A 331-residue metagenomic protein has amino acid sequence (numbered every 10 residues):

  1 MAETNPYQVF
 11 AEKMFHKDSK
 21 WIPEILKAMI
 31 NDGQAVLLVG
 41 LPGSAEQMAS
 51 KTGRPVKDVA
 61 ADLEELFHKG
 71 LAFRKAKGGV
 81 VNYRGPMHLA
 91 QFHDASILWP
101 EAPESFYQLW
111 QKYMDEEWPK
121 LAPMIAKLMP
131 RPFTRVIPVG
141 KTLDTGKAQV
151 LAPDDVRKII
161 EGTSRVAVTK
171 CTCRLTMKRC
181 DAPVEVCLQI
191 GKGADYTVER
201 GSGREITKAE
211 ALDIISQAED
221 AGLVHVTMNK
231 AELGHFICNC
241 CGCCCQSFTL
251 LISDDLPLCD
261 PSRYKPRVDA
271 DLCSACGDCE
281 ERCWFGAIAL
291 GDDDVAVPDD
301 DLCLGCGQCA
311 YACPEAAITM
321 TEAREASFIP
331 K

Functional and structural regions predicted by a protein language model:
M1-W21: Long, low-complexity, charged/polar intrinsically disordered regions in eukaryotic proteins
A28-T52: Short amphipathic alpha-helical interface segments
T52-H68: Short amphipathic alpha-helical interaction segments
R54, V226-F236, S253-R282, G286-G305 (+1 more regions): Ferredoxin-like iron-sulfur electron-transfer modules
F67-G78, I288-A289, I318-T319: A short, conserved structural fragment
V80-K120: Short, amphipathic alpha-helical interaction segments positioned at domain boundaries
W118-K265: Catalytic cores of enzyme domains
T169-P183, H235-F248, D271-F285, D301-E315: Local cysteine-cluster metal-coordination motifs and their immediate loop/turn environment, predominantly Fe-S cluster
